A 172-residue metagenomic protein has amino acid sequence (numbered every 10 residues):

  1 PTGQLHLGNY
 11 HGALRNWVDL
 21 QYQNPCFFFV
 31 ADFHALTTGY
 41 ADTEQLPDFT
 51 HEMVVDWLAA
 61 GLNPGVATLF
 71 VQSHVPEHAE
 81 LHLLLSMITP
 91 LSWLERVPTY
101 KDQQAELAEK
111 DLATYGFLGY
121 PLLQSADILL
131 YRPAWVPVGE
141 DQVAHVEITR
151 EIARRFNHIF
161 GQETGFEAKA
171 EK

Functional and structural regions predicted by a protein language model:
T2-A126, E151: N-terminal Rossmann-like or analogous alpha/beta NTP/dinucleotide-binding catalytic cores that position adenine
K101-K172: Active-site cores that bind ATP or allylic diphosphates and position pyrophosphate for catalysis
